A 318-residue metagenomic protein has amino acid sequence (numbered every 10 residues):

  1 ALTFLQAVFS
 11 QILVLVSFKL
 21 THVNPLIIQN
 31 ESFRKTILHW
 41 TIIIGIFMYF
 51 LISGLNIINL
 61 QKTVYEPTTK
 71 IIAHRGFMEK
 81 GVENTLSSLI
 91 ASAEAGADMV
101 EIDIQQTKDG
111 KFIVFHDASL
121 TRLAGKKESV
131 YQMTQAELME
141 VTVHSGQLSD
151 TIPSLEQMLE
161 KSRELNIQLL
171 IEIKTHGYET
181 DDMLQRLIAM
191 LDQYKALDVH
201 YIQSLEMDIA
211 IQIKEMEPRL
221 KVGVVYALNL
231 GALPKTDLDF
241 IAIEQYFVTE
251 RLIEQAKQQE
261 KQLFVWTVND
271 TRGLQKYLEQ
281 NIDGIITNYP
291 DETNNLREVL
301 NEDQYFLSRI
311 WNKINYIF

Functional and structural regions predicted by a protein language model:
A1-L20: Hydrophobic alpha-helical segments
Q29-L60: Internal/C-terminal transmembrane anchor helices
I57-K108: Membrane-interface segments at or immediately adjacent to transmembrane helices that form the boundary between
K70-I72, M99-E101, Q168-L170, V199-Y201 (+4 more regions): Structural preference for beta-strand elements that scaffold enzyme active sites
H74, S92, D103, L138 (+8 more regions): Conserved, mostly hydrophobic/aromatic
R75, I102-I104, I171-T175, S204 (+3 more regions): A cross-domain feature marking catalytic cores of carbohydrate-active enzymes and several ubiquitous metabolic/repair
H116-K221, I243, K257-Q259, N312-I317: Metal-dependent phosphodiesterase/phospholipase catalytic core, i.e., the His/Asp/Glu-rich active-site region
G223-F318: C-terminal active-site rim and adjoining tail of enzyme catalytic domains
